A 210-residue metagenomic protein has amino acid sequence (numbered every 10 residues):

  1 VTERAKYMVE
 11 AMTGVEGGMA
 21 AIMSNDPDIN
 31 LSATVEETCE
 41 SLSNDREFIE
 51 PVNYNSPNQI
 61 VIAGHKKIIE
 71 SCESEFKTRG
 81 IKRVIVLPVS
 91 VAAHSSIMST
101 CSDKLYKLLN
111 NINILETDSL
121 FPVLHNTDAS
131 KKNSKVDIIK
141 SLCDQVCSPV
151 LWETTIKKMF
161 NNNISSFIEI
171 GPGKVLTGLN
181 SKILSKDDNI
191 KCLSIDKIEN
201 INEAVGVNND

Functional and structural regions predicted by a protein language model:
V1-Q145: Alpha/beta catalytic cores of group-transfer enzymes, especially the acyltransferase/condensing modules of polyketide
K107-N110, I114-D210: Acyltransferase/transacylase module recognition
